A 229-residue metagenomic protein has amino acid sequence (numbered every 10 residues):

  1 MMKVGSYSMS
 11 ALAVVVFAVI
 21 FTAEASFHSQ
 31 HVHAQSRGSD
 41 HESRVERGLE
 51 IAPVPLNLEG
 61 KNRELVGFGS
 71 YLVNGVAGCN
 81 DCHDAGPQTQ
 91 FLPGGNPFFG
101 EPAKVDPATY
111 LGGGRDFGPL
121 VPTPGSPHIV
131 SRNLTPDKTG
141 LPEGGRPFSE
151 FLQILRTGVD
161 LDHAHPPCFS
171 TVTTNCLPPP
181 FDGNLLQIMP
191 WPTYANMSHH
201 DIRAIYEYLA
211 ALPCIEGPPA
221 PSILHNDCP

Functional and structural regions predicted by a protein language model:
M1-M9: N-terminal secretory signal peptides that target proteins for export/translocation
A11-E24: Bacterial N-terminal signal peptides
A25-H28, V32-A34: Boundary at the C-terminal end of the N-terminal hydrophobic targeting segment
R44-N74: Electrostatic cytochrome c docking/interface patches
R47-L49, T89-P124, D162-P180, D227-P229: Surface-exposed intrinsically disordered loops and tails
N62-P87, L92-P102: Sequence/structural segment immediately N-terminal to covalent heme-attachment motifs in c-type and related
A77, P97-R156, D160-H163, W191-I202: Electron-transfer interface patches adjacent to heme c in soluble/periplasmic c-type cytochromes and di-/multiheme
C82-Q88, R156, P190, A210-A211: Detector for the c-type heme attachment site
